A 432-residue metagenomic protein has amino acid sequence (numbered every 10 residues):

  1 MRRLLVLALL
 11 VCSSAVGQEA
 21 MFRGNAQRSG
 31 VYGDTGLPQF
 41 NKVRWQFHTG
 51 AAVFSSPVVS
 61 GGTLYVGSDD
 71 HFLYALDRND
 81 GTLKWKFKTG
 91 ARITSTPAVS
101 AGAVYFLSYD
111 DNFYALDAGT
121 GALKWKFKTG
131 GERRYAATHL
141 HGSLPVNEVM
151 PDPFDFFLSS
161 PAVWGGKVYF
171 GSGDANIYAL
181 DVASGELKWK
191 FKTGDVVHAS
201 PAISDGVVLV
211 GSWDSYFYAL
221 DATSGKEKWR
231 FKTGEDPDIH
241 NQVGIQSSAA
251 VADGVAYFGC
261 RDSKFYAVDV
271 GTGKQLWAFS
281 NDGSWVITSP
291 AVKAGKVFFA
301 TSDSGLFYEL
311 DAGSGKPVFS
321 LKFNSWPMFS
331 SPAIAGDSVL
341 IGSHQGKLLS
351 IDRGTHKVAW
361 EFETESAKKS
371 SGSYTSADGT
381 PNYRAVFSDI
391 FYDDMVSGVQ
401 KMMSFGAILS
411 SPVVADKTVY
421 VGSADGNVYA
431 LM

Functional and structural regions predicted by a protein language model:
Q18-V43, R134-T138: Blade/loop signatures of beta-propeller domains
A26, W45-V58, L83-S100, Y109 (+10 more regions): Extracytoplasmic beta-rich repeat domains
T63, A103, K167-Y169, V207 (+4 more regions): Conserved core beta-strand positions within WD40 beta-propeller blades
D70-F72, D111, A175-N176, D214-Y216 (+4 more regions): Short coil/turn segments within WD40 beta-propeller repeats
D77-D80, D117-T120, D181-G185, D221-G225 (+4 more regions): Short loop/turn segments that connect beta-strands within beta-propeller blades
M403-M432: Blade-level signature of beta-propeller repeat domains, shared across WD40, Kelch, NHL, RCC1 and BNR/Asp-box propellers
